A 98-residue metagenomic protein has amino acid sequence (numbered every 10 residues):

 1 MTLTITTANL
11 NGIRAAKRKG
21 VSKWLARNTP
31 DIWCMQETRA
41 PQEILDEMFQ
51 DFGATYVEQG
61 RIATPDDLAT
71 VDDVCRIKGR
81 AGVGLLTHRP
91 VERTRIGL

Functional and structural regions predicted by a protein language model:
M1-T6: Extreme N-terminal starter segment of soluble prokaryotic enzymes
A8-N9, L25-E43: Active-site beta-strand/loop signature of hydrolases that rely on acidic residues for catalysis
N9, I13-A16, Q50: Non-transmembrane, interaction-prone segments in cytosolic or luminal domains
R14-R27: Short, acidic/polar
K17, E43-L45: Short glycine-/acidic-enriched loop or helix-start segments at secondary-structure transitions that form or flank
R39, D46-L98: Structured beta-strand-rich core segments of catalytic domains in phosphoester-bond hydrolases
